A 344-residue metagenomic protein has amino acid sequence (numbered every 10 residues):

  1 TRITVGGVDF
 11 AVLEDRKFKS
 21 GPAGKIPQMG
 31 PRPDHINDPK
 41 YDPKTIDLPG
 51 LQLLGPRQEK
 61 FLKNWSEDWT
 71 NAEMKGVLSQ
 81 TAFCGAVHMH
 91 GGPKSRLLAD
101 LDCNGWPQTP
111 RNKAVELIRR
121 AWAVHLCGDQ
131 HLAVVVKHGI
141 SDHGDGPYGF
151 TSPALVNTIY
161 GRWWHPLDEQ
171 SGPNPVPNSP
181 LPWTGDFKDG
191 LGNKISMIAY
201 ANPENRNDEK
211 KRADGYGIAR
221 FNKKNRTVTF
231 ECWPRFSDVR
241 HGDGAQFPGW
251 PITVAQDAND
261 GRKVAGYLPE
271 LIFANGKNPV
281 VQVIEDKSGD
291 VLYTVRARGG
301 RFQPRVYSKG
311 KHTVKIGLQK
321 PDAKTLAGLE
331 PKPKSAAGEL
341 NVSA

Functional and structural regions predicted by a protein language model:
T1-S343: Long, structured stretches of catalytic cores involved in phosphate-ester chemistry, encompassing
